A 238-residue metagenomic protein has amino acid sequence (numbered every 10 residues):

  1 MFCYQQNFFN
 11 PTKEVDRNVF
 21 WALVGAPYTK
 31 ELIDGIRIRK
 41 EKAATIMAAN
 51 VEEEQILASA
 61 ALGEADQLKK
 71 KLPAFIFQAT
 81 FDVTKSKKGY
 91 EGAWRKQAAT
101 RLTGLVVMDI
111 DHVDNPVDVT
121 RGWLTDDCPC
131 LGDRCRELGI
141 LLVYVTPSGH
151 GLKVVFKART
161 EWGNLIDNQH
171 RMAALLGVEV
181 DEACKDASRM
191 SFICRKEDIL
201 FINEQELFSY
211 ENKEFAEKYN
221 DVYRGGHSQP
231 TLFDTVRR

Functional and structural regions predicted by a protein language model:
M1-H150, K157-G163, T231-R237: Signature for HUH/AEP ssDNA processing cores
Q5-F9, K13, W94-V117, A158-R238: DNA replication initiation modules
V145-L152, K185-M190: Short Gly/Ser/Thr- and Asp/Glu-enriched loop/turn motifs at secondary-structure junctions
